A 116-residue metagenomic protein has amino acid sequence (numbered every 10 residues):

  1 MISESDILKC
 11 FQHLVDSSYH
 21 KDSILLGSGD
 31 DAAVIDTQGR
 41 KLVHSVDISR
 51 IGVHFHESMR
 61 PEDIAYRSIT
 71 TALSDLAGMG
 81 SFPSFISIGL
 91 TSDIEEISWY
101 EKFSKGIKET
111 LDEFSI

Functional and structural regions predicted by a protein language model:
M1-R60, M79, I88, K105-T110 (+1 more regions): Extreme N-terminal cap/leader segments of soluble proteins
E62, Y66-I116: A glycine-rich phosphate/pyrophosphate-binding beta-strand-loop-alpha-helix module
